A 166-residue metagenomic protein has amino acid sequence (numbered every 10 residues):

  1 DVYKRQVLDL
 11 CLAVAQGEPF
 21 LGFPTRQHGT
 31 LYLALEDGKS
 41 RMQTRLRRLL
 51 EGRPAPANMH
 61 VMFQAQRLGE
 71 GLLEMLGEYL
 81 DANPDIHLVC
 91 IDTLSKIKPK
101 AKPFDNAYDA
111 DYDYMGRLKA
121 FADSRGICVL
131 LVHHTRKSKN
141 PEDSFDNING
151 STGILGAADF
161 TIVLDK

Functional and structural regions predicted by a protein language model:
V2-Y3: Short, small-residue-biased leader/transition segments that mark boundaries at the very start of proteins
Q6-L10: Hydrophobic positions on the alpha1 helix immediately C-terminal to the Walker A/P-loop
A13-Q27: Post-Walker A helix-loop "phosphate-sensing" segment adjacent to the P-loop in P-loop NTPases
P19-F23, E51-P54, G153-I154: Arginine/glycine-rich "motif VI" loop of SF2 helicases in the C-terminal RecA-like domain
T25-A120: Conserved inter-motif catalytic segment of the P-loop NTP-binding fold
R48, L88, Y108-K166: Phosphate-binding/switch region of NTP-binding enzymes
